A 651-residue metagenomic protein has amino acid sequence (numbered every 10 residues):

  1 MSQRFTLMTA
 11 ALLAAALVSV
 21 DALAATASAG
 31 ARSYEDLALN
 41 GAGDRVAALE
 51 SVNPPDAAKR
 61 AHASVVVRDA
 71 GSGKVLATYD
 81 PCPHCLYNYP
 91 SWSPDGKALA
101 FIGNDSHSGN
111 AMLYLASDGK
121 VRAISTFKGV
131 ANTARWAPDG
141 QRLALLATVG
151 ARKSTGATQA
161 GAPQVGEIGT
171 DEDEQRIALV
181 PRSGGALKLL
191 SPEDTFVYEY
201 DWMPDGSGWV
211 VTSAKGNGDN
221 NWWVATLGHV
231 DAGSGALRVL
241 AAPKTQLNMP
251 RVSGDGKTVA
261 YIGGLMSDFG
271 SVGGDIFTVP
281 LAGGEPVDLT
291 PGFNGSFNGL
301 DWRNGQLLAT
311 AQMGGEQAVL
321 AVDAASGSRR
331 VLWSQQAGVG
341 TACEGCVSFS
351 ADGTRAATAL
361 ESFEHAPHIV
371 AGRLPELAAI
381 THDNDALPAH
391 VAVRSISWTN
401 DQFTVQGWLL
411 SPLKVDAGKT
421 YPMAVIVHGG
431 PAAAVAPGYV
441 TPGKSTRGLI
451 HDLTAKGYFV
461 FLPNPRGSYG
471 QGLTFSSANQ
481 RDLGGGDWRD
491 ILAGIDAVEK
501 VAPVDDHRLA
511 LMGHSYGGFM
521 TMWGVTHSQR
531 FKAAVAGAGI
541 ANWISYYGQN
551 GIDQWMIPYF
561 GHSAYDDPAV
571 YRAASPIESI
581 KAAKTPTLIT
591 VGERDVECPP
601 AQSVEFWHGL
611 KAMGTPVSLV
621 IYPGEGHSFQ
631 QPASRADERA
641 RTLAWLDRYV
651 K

Functional and structural regions predicted by a protein language model:
A25-A27, K74-D80, R122-S125, L187-S191 (+3 more regions): A short beta-strand motif characteristic of beta-propeller blades
S28-A63: Beta-strand-rich domains and repeat architectures in extracellular enzymes and scaffolds, especially beta-propellers
A38, S91, R135, D201 (+3 more regions): Conserved beta-strand position repeated across blades of beta-propeller domains
G41-A42, P94-D95, P138-D139, P204-D205 (+3 more regions): Residue-level detector of Asp-centered blade-edge/turn motifs that repeat once per structural unit in beta-propeller
V46, G96-L99, G140-L143, W209-V210 (+3 more regions): Hydrophobic beta-strand positions that form the internal "hydrophobic ladder" of WD40/Gbeta-like beta-propeller blades
E50-V65, D80-Y87, A100-L113, T126-N132 (+11 more regions): A flexible loop/linker signature enriched in serine peptidases of the S9 family
A70-G73, A116-G119, P181-G185, D231-G235 (+3 more regions): Short loop/turn segments that connect beta-strands within beta-propeller blades
E344-K651: Serine-hydrolase catalytic core recognition
